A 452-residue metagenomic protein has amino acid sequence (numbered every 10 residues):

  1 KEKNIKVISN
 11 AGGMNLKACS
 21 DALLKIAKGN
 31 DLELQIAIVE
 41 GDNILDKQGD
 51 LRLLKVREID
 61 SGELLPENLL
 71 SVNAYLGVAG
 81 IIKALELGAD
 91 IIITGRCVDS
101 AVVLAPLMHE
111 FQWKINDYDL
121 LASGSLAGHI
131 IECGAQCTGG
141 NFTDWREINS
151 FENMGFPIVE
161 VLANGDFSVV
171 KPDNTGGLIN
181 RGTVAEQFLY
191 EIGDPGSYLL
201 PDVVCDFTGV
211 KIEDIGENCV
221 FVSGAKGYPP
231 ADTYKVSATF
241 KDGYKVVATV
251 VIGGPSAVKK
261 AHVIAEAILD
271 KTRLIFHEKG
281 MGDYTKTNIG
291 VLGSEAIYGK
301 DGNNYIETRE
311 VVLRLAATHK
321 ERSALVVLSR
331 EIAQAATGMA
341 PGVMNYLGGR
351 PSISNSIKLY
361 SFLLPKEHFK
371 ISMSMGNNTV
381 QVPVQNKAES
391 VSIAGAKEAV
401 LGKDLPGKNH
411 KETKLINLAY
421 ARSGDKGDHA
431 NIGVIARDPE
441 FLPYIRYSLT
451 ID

Functional and structural regions predicted by a protein language model:
K6-I8, G13-I36: Hydrophobic or amphipathic alpha-helical targeting/insertion segments
N10-N15, A89-P106, Y420-E440: Conserved phosphate/anionic-ligand binding catalytic regions in large, soluble enzymes, centered on
A18-L24, D46-I59, C97, V102-H109 (+9 more regions): Short acidic, glycine/serine/threonine-rich loops at helix termini
K28-I44, L104-N149, Y447: Catalytic or ion-translocation cores adjacent to nucleophile or general acid/base/metal-coordination motifs in diverse
E33-I36, C137-N153, P195-D214, P230 (+2 more regions): Flexible, glycine/charged-enriched surface loops at secondary-structure junctions
I44-T94: An acidic, phosphate/nucleotide-engaging active-site surface
L121-Y228: A conserved active-site cap/scaffold subdomain adjacent to cofactor or substrate pockets
G224-E412, K426, I435, P439-L442 (+2 more regions): C-terminal non-catalytic interaction/assembly regions of soluble proteins
